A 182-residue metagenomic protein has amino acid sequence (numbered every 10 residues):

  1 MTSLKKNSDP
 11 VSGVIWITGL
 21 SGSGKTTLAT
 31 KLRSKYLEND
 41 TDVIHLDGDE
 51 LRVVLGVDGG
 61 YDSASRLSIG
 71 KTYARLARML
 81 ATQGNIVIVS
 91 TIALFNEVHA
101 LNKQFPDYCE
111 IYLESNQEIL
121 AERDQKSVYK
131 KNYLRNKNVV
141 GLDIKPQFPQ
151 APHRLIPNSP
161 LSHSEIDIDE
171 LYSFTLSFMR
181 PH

Functional and structural regions predicted by a protein language model:
M1-V14: Extreme N-terminal, non-catalytic leader segments that precede Walker-type/kinase nucleotide-binding cores
I17: Hydrophobic anchor at the beta1->P-loop junction of P-loop NTPases
G22: Walker A (P-loop) phosphate-binding loop of P-loop NTPases
K25: Conserved lysine of the Walker
A29-R78: Conserved substrate/cofactor phosphate-moiety recognition/catalytic segment in nucleotide-dependent phosphotransferases
D62-C109, L113-E114, K130-N132: Glycine-rich phosphate-binding loop used to anchor ATP phosphates in small-molecule kinases, encompassing both
N96-E97, E118-R123: Switch/connector loops and helix/strand junctions flanking conserved nucleotide-binding motifs in nucleotide-processing
E122-H182: Small-molecule kinase domains that catalyze NTP-dependent phosphoryl transfer to phosphate-bearing small molecules
